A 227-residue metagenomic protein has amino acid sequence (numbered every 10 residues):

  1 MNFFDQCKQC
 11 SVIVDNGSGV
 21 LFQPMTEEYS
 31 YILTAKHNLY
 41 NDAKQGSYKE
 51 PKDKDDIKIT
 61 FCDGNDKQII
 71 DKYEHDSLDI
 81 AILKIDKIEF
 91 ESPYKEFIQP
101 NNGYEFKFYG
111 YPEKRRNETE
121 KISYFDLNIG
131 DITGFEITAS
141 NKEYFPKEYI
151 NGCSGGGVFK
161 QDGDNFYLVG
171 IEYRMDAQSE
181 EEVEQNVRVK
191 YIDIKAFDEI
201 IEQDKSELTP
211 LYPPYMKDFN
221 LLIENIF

Functional and structural regions predicted by a protein language model:
D5-C10, D15-G17, I88-S92, R115-P214: Active-site region of chymotrypsin-like
Q6-N16, Y40-K44, Y48-T138: Serine endopeptidase catalytic core focused on the charge-relay Asp
Q9-L33: A conserved glycine-rich beta-strand in the N-terminal activation segment of trypsin-fold
S30-T34, Y40, L83, L168: Short hydrophobic-aromatic micro-motifs
A35-H37, Y111, G163: Short, surface-exposed secondary-structure boundary micro-motifs
N38-L39, F197: A generic structural signal for short hydrophobic patches within well-formed alpha-helices
K217-F227: Charge-rich interaction segments
